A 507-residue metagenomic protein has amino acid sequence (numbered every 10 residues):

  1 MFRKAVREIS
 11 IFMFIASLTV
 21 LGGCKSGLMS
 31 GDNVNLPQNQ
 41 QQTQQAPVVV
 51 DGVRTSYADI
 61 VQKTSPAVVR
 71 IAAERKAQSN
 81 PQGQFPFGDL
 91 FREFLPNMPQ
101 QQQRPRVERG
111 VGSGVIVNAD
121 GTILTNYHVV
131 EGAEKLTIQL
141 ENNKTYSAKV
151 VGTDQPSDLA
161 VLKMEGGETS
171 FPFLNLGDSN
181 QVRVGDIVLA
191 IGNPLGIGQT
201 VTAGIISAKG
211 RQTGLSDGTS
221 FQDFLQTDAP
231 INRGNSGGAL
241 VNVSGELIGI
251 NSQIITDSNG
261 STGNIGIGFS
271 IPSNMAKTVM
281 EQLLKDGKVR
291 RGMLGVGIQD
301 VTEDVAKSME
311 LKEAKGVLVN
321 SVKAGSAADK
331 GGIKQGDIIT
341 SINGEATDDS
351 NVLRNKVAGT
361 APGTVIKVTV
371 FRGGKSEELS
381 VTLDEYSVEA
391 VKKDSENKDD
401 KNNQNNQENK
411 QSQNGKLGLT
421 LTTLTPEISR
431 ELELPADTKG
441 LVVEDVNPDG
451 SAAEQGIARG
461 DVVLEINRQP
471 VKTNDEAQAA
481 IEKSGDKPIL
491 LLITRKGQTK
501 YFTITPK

Functional and structural regions predicted by a protein language model:
F2-F12: Bacterial N-terminal signal peptides that target proteins for export
V20-G23: C-terminal motif of bacterial Sec signal peptides marking the signal peptidase cleavage site
K25-V365, F371-E378, T382-L417, T422-E427 (+2 more regions): Serine-dependent protease modules
L432, A436, G440, E444-I489 (+2 more regions): C-terminal soluble interaction/assembly domains
Y501-T503: Gram-negative outer-membrane assembly/targeting C-terminal domains
